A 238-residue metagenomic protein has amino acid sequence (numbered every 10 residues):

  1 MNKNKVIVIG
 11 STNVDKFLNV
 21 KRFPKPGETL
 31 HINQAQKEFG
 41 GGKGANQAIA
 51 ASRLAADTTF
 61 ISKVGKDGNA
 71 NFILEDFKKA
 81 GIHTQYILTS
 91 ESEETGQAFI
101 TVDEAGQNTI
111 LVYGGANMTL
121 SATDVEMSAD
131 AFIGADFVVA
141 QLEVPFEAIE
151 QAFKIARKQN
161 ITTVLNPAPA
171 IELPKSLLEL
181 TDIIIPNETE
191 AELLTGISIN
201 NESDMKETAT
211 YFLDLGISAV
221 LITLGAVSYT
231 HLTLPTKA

Functional and structural regions predicted by a protein language model:
M1-K63, G68-F72, K78-I82: Glycine-rich phosphate/adenosyl-contacting loop at the front of the ribokinase-like
S11, S62-K66, T89, V102-E104 (+2 more regions): Cofactor-binding loop segments of dinucleotide-utilizing enzymes, especially the Rossmann-like FAD- and NAD(P)+-binding
T59-S62, Y86, F137-Q141, T163-L165 (+1 more regions): Short catalytic-loop micro-motif centered on adjacent basic/acidic residues
G81-E91: A glycine-rich helix N-cap at a beta->alpha junction
T89-S90, I100-F137, L142: Conserved phosphate-binding/catalytic loop of the ribokinase/pfkB sugar-kinase fold
F137-E207, V227-Y229: Conserved beta-alpha-beta core of the PfkB/ribokinase-like small-molecule kinase fold
H231-A238: Single conserved hydrophobic/aromatic residue that forms the stacking wall/gate of nucleotide- or nucleobase-binding
